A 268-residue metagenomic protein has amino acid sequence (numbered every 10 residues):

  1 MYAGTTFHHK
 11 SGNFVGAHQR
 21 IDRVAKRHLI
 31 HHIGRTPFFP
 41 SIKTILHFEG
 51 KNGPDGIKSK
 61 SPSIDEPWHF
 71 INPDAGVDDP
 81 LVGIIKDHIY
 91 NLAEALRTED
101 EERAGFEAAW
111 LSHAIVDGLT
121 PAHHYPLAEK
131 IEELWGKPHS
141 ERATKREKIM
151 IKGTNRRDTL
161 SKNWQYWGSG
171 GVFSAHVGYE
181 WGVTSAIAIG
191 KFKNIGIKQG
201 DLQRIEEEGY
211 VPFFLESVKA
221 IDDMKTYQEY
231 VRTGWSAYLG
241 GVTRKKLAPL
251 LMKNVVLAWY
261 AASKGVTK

Functional and structural regions predicted by a protein language model:
M1-F106, H124-K268: N-terminal, motif-rich segments that launch catalysis or mediate targeting to/interaction with membranes, typified by
A104-V116: Short alpha-helix carrying the canonical HExxH Zn2+-binding catalytic motif
V116, T120-H124: Active-site-flanking alpha-helical
